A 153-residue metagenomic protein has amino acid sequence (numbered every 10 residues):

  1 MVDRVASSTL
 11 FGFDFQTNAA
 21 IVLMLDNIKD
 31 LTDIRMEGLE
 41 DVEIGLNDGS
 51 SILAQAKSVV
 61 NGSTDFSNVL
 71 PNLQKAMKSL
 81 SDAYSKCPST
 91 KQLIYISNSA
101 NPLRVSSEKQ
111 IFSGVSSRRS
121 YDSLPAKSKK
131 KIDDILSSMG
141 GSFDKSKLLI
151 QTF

Functional and structural regions predicted by a protein language model:
M1-S7, S58-F153: Acidic metal-coordinating catalytic centers involved in nucleic-acid phosphodiester chemistry
V5-L10, D14-K78: Catalytic centers of nucleases
